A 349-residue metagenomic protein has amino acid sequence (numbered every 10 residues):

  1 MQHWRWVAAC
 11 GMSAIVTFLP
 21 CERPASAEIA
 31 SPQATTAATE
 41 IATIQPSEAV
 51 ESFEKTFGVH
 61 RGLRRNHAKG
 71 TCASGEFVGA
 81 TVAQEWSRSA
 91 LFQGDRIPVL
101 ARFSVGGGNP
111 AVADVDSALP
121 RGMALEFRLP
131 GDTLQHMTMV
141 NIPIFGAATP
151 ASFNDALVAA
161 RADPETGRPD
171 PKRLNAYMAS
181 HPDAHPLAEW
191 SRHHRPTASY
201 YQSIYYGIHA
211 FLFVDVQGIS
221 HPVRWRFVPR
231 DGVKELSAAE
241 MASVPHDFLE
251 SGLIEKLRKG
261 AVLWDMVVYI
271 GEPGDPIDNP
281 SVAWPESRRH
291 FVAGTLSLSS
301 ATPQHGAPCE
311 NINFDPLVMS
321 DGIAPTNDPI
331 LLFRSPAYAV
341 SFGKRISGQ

Functional and structural regions predicted by a protein language model:
M1-G11: Bacterial N-terminal signal peptides that target proteins for export
A9-L19: Bacterial N-terminal signal peptides
F18-S31: Signal peptide processing junction and immediate N-terminal pro/mature segment of secreted/exported proteins
E28-Q349: Active-site-adjacent core segments of small-molecule enzymes
